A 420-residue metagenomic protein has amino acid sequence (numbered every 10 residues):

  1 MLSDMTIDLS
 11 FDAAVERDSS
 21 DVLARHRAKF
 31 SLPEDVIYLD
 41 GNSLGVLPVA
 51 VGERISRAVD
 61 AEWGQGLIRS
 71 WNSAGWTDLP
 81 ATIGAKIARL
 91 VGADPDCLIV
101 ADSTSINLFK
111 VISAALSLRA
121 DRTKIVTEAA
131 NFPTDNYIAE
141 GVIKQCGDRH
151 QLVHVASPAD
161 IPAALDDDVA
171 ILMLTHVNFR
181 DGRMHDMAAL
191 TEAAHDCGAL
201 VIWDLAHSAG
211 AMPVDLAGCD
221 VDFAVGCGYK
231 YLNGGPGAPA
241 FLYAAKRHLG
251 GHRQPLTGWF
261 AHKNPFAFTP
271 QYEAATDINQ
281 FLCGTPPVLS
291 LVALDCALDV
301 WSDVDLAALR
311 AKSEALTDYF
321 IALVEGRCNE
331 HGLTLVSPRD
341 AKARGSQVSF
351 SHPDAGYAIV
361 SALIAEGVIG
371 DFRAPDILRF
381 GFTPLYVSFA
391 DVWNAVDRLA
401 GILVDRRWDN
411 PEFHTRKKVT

Functional and structural regions predicted by a protein language model:
M1-T420: Pyridoxal 5′-phosphate
